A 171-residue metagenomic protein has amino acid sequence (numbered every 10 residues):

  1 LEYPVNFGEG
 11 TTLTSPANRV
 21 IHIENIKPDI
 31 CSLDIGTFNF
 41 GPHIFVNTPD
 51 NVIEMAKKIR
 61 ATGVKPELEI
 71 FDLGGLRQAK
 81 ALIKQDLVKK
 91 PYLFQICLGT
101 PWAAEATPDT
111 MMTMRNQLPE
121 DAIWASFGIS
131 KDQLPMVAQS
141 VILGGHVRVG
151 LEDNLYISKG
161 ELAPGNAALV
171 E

Functional and structural regions predicted by a protein language model:
E2-F45: Active-site beta->alpha loop and helix N-cap motifs at the rims of alpha/beta catalytic domains
P16-A17, Q78, K159-G160: Short Asp/Glu-rich motifs
I30-E152, L162: Catalytic alpha/beta core domains of metabolic enzymes, predominantly
L155: Glycine- and acidic
K159-E171: C-terminal helical cap(s) of enzyme catalytic domains, especially alpha/beta-barrels
